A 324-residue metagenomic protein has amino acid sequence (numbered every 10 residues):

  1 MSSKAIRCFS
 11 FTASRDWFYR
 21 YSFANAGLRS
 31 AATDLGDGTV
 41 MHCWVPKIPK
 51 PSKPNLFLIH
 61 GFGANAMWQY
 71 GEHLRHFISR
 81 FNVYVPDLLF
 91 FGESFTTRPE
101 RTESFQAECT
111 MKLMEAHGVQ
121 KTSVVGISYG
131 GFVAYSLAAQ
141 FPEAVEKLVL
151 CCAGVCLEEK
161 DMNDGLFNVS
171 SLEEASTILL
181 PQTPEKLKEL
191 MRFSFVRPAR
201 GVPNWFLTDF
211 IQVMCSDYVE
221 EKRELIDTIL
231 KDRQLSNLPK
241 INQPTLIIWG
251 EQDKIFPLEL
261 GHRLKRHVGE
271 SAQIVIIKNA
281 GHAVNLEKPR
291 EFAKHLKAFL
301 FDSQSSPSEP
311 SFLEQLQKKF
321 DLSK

Functional and structural regions predicted by a protein language model:
M1-L56, S79-F81, F301-K324: Alpha/beta-hydrolase fold catalytic core
V45-E93: Conserved HGGG/HGGXW glycine-rich cap/lid loop of the alpha/beta-hydrolase fold
I48-K50, R75, Y84-V125, K294: Active-site loop/oxyanion-hole signature of alpha/beta-hydrolase fold enzymes
Y135, A139-Q140, A144-Q182: Flexible "cap/lid" loop of the alpha/beta hydrolase fold
E159-F167, I178-N242: Conserved alpha/beta-hydrolase catalytic His-Asp/Glu region
I241, I247-W249, D253: Short beta-strand/loop motif that positions the catalytic acidic residue of the alpha/beta-hydrolase fold
Q243, P257-R266: Short alpha-helix in the alpha/beta-hydrolase fold that links the catalytic acid
E270-K324: Catalytic active-site module of serine/aspartate enzymes centered on a nucleophile-bearing elbow/loop
